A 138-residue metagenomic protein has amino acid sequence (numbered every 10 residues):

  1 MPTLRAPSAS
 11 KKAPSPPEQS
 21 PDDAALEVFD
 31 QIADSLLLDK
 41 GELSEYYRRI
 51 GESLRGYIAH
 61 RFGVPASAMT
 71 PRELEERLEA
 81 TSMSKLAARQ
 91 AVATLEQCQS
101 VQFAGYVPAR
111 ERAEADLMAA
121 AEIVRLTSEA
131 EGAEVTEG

Functional and structural regions predicted by a protein language model:
M1-E45, S128-G138: Hydrophobic, helix-length membrane anchors
D22-A25, P71, A88, L117: Alpha-helix initiation and N-capping motif
D23-D30, E52, G56, E76 (+3 more regions): Generic structural signal for well-ordered, non-membrane alpha-helices
D34, R55, A59, R125-E129: Non-catalytic alpha-helical coupling and interface elements of nucleotide-dependent molecular machines and regulators
K40, S44-R48, R110-L117: Generic detection of long, well-ordered alpha-helical segments
E42-Q97: Short, charged amphipathic alpha-helical segments flanked by flexible coils
A80-G138: Cytosol-/stroma-facing membrane-proximal "stalk/adaptor" domains immediately downstream of transmembrane anchors
